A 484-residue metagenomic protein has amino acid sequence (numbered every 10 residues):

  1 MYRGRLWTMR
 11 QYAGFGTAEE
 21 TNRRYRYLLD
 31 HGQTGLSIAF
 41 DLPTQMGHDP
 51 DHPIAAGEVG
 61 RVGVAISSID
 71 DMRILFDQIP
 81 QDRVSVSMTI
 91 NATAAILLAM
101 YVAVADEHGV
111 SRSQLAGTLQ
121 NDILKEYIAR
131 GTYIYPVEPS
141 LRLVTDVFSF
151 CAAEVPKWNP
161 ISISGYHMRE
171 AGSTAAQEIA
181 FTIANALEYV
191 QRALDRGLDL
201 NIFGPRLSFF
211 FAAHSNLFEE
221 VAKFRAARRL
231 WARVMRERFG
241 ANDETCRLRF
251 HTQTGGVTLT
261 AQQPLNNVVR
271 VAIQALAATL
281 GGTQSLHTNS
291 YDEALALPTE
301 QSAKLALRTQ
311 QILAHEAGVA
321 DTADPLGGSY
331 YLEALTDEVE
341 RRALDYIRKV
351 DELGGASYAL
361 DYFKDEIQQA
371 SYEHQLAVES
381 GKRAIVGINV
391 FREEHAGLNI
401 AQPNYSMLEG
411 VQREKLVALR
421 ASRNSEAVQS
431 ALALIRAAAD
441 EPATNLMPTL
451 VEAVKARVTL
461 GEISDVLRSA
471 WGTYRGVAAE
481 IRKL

Functional and structural regions predicted by a protein language model:
M1-H214, E219, R238, R247-H251 (+5 more regions): Catalytic alpha/beta active-site cores
R5, D51-I54, Q81, L124-Y127 (+10 more regions): Short acidic (Asp/Glu) and glycine-rich catalytic loops that position anionic groups and cofactors
N22, R26, D70-D77, L98-A103 (+11 more regions): Predominant activation on well-ordered alpha-helical scaffold segments within soluble catalytic domains
L42, E300, R308-Q311, H315-L484: Flexible, glycine-rich loop/tail regions that form catalytic "lids" or insertion modules at the edges of active sites
A56-R61, K125-Y135, M168-S173, F211-N216 (+7 more regions): Short beta-alpha connecting loops at secondary-structure transitions that line or flank enzyme active sites
S67, I90-T93, A105-E107, R130-C151 (+7 more regions): Phosphate/diphosphate-binding loops
D199-F203, A241-Q253, Q262-N289, P298-A323 (+2 more regions): Flexible glycine/proline-rich, aromatic-decorated loop/lid segments
